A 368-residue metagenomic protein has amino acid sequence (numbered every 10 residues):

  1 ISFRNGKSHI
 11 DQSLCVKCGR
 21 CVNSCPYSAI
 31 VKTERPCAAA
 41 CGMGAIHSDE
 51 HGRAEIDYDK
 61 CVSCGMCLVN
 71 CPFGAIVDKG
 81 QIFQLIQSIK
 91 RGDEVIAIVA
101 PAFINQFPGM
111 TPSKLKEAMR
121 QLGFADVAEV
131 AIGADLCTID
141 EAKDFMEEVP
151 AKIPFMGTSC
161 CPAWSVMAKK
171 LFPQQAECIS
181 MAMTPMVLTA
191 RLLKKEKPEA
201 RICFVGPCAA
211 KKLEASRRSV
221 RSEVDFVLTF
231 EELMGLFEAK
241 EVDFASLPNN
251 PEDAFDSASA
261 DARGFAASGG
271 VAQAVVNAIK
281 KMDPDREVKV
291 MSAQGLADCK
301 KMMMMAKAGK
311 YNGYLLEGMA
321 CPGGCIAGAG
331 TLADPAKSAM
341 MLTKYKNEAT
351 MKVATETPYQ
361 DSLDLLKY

Functional and structural regions predicted by a protein language model:
I1-V16, R20-V62, M66-Q81: Iron-sulfur cluster-binding cysteine motifs and their immediate structural context in ferredoxin-like electron-transfer
P72, V77-Y368: Iron-sulfur-associated redox domains of electron-transfer enzymes in respiratory and anaerobic energy metabolism
